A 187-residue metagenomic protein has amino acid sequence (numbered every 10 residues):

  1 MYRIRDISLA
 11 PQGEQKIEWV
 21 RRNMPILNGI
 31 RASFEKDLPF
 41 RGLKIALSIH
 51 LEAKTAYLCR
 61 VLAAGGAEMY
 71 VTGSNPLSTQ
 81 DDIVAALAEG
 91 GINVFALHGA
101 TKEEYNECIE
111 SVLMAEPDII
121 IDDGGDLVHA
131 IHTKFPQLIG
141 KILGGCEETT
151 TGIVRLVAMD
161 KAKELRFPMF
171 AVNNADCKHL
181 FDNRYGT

Functional and structural regions predicted by a protein language model:
M1-F40, V71-T79, V84-T187: Glycine/serine-rich phosphate-binding loop and adjoining beta1-alpha1 elements at the start of nucleotide-handling
P39-T55, L62, N173, T187: Glycine-rich adenosine-cofactor-binding loop
K44, C59-S78: Active-site cofactor/substrate anionic-group-binding motifs, chiefly glycine- and Lys/Arg-rich phosphate-binding loops
K44-L47, G66, G91, I131: Generic low-complexity, intrinsically disordered sequence content enriched in small uncharged/hydrophobic residues
K54-Y57, A130: Phosphate- and divalent-cation-binding pockets in alpha/beta enzyme and binding domains that engage nucleotide-derived
Y57-L58, G152: Short, solvent-exposed amphipathic alpha-helices that sit in or adjacent to ligand/effector-binding or catalytic
L58-C59, V84: Hydrophobic alpha-helical segments in the ANL/AMP-binding
